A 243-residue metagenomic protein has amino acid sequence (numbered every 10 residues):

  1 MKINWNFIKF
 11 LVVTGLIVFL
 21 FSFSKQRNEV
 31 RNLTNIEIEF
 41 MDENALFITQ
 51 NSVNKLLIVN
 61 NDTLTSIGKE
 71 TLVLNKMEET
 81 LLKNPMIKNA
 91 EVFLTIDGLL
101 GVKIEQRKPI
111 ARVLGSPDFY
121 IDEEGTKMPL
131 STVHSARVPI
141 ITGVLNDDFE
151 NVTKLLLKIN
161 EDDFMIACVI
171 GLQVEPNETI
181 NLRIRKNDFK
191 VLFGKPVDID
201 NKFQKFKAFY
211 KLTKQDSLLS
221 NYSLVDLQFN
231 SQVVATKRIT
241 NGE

Functional and structural regions predicted by a protein language model:
M1-G68: N-terminal membrane-targeting segments
L33-N35, T95-L99, G115-S116, V133-A136 (+6 more regions): Extracytoplasmic
F40-D42, I104-K108, T132, G143 (+4 more regions): Flexible glycine-/small-residue-rich
D42-K83, T132-L157, E161, G194 (+2 more regions): Periplasmic/extracytosolic POTRA-like scaffold domains at the N-termini of outer-membrane and outer-envelope
N61, K103-R183, V191: Extracytoplasmic segments of membrane-associated envelope/inner-membrane machinery
M77-T126, L224-D226: Structured, soluble extracytoplasmic/luminal domains of envelope-associated proteins
K88-N89, L99, P109-A111, M128 (+5 more regions): Short beta-strands and strand-coil junctions in structured, solvent-facing domains, enriched
D200-E243: Extracytoplasmic/luminal low-complexity segments enriched in Pro/Gly and acidic/polar residues that act as flexible
